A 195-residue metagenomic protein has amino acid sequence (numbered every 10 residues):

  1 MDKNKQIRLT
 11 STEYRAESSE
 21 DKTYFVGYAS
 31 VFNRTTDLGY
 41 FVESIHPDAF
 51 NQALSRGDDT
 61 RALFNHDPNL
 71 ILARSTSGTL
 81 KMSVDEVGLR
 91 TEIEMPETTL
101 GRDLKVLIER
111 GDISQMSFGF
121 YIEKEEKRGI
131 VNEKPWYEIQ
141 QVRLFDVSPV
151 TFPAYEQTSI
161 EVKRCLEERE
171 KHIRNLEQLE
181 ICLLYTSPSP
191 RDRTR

Functional and structural regions predicted by a protein language model:
M1-S55: Polar/acidic, low-complexity leader/linker segments enriched in S/T/G and N/D
R15-E17, K22-Y24, R61, T79-E177: Residue microenvironments linked to proteolytic maturation and disulfide-stabilized extracellular modules
R34-T36, L70-I71, E125-K127: Flexible loop/turn segments at secondary-structure boundaries
T36-L38, L72-A73, Y155-T158: Short helix/loop capping segments that flank catalytic or ligand/cofactor-binding pockets
P47-S75, M82-V84, L89: Short, well-structured hydrophobic secondary-structure segments
L176-S187: Extended acidic low-complexity intrinsically disordered regions
Y185-R195: Single conserved hydrophobic/aromatic residue that forms the stacking wall/gate of nucleotide- or nucleobase-binding
